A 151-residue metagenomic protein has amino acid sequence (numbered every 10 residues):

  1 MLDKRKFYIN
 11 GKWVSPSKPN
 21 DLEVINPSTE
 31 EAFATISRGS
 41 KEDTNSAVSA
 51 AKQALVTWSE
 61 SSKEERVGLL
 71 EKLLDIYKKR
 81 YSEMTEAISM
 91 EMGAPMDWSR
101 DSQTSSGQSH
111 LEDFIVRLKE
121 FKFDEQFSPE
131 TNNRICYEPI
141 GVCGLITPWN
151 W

Functional and structural regions predicted by a protein language model:
M1-T131: N-terminal Rossmann-like NAD(P)+-binding subdomain of aldehyde/semialdehyde dehydrogenases
D124-W151: Conserved small-residue-rich beta-alpha loop and adjacent elements that most often cradle the phosphate/pyrophosphate
